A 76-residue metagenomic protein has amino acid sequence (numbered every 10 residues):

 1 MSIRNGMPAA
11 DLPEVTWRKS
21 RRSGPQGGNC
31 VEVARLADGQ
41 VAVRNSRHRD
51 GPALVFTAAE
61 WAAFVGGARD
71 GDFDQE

Functional and structural regions predicted by a protein language model:
M1-C30: N-terminal first-folded block
R4, L36-A37, H48, D72-E76: Boundary-flanking segments of nucleic-acid-binding domains in nuclear regulatory proteins
M7, L12, R49-G51, A68: Residue-level signal for pocket-adjacent positions within structured domains
S20-A59, A63: A short, structured beta-strand/loop element
F56-E76: Mixed-charge, Lys/Arg-enriched low-complexity segments
